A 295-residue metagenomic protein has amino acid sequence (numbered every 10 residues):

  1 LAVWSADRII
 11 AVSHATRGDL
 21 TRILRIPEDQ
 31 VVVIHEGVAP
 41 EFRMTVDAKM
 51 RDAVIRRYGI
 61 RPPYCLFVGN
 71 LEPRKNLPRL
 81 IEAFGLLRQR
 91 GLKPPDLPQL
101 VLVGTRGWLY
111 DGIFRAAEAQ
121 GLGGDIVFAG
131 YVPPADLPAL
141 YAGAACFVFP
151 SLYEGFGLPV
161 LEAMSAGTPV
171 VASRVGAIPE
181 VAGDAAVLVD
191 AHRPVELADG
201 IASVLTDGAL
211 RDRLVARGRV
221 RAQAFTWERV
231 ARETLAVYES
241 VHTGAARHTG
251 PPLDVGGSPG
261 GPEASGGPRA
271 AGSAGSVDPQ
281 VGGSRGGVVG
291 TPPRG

Functional and structural regions predicted by a protein language model:
L1-G250, G257, G290, R294: Carbohydrate transferase catalytic cores enriched for Leloir-type hexosyltransferases
G250, G256-G261, G266-G267, G272-D278 (+1 more regions): Small-residue-biased low-complexity repeat regions
